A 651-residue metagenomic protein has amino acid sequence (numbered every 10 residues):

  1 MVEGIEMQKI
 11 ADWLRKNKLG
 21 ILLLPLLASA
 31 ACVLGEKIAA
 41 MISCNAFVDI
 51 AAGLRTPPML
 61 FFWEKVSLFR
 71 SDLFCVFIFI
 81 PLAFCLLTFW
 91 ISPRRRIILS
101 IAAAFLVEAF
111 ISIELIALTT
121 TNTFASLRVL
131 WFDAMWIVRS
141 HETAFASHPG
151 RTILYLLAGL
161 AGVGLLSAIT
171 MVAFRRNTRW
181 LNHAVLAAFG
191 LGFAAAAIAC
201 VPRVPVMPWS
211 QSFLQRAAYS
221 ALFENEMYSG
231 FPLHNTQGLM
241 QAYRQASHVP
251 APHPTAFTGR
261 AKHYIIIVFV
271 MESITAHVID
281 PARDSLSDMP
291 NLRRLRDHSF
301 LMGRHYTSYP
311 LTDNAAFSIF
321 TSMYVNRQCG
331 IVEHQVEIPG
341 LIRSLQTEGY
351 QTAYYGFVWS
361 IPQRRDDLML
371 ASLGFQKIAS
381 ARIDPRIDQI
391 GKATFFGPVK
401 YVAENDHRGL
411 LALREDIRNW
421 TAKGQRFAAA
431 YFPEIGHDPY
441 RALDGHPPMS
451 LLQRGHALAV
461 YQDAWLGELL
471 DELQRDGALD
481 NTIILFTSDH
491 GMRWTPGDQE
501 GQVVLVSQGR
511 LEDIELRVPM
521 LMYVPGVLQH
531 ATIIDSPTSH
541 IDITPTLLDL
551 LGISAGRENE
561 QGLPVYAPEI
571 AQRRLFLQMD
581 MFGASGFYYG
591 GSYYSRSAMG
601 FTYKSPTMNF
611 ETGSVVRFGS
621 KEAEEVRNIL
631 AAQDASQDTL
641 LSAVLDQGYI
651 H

Functional and structural regions predicted by a protein language model:
V2, E6-L222: Transmembrane and membrane-interface helices of multi-pass, inner-membrane envelope-modifying transferases
F62-L68, C329-V332, G397-Y401, L452-H456 (+3 more regions): Active-site rim elements
F189-V268, S273-P447, A457, L563: Active-site-proximal alpha/beta segments of enzymes that process anionic O-linked groups
I198-V201, S360-Q363, P525-H651: Membrane-interface soluble catalytic domains
H248, P252, R408-T421, G445-T482 (+3 more regions): A long, amphipathic alpha-helix that forms part of the scaffold/cap immediately adjacent to metal-dependent active
M302, D313-S322, V503-G556: Substrate-binding rim/cap in mid-to-C-terminal beta-strand-loop elements of soluble/periplasmic
F317-F320, Y431-P439, L485-D498, E569: Acidic helix/loop microenvironments that form the catalytic cleft of cell-wall polysaccharide enzymes
Q474, A478-G526: Histidine-centered active-site microenvironments of extracellular/periplasmic hydrolases and transferases
